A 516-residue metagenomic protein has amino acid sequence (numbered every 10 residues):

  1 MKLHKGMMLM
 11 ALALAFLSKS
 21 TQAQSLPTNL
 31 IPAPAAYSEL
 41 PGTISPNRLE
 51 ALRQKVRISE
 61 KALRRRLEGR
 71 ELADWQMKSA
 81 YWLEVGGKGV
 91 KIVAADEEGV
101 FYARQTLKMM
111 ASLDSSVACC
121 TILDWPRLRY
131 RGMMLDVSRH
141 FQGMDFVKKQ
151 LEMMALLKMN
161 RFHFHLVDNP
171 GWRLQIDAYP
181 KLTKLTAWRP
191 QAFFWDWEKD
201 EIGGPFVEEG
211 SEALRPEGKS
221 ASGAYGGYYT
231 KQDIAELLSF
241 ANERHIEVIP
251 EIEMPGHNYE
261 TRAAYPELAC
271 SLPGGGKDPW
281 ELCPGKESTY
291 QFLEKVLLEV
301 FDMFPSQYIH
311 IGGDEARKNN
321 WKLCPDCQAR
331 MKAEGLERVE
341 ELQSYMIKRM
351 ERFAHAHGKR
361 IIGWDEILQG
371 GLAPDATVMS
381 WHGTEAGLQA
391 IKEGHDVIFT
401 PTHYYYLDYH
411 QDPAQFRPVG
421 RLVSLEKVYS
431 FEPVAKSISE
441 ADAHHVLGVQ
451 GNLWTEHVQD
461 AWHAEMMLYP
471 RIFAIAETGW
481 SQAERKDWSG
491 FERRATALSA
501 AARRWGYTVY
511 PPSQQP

Functional and structural regions predicted by a protein language model:
M1-M8: Bacterial N-terminal signal peptides that target proteins for export
L9-A13, T21-R131, R360-L368, L372 (+1 more regions): Acidic, contiguous N-terminal accessory segments
W75-Y290, V296-Y308, R349, F353 (+1 more regions): Feature activates predominantly on carbohydrate-active enzymes
F141-G143, N169-Q175, P255-T261, H310 (+5 more regions): Flexible loop/turn segments at secondary-structure boundaries
F146-K149, Y229-E236, S288-K295, E341-R349 (+5 more regions): Generic recognition of stable, solvent-exposed alpha-helical segments in well-folded globular domains
T261-R262, P266-A376, W381-E393: Active-site neighborhood of glycoside hydrolase catalytic domains
I361-A376, H382-P516: Flexible, acidic glycine-rich loops studded with aromatic residues
